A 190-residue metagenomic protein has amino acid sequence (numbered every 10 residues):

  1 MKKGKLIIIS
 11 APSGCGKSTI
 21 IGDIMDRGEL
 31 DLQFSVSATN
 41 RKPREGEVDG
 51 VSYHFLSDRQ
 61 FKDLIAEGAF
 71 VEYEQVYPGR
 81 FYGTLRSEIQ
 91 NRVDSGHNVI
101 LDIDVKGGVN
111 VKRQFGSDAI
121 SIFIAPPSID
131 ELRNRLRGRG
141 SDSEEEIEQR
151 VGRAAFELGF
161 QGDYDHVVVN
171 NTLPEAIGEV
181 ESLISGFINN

Functional and structural regions predicted by a protein language model:
I9: Hydrophobic anchor at the beta1->P-loop junction of P-loop NTPases
S13-G14: Walker A (P-loop) phosphate-binding loop of P-loop NTPases
K17: Conserved lysine of the Walker
I21-G22: Post-Walker A alpha-helix
D26-F34: Post-Walker A helix-loop "phosphate-sensing" segment adjacent to the P-loop in P-loop NTPases
S37-V99, K106-V109: ATP-dependent small-molecule kinase phosphotransfer cores that center on conserved nucleotide phosphate-binding segments
V99-D104, F115-G138: Conserved phosphate-donor/acceptor-positioning beta-strand/loop module used by diverse small-molecule
N134, G138-D142, F156-N190: NTP-dependent small-molecule kinase module
